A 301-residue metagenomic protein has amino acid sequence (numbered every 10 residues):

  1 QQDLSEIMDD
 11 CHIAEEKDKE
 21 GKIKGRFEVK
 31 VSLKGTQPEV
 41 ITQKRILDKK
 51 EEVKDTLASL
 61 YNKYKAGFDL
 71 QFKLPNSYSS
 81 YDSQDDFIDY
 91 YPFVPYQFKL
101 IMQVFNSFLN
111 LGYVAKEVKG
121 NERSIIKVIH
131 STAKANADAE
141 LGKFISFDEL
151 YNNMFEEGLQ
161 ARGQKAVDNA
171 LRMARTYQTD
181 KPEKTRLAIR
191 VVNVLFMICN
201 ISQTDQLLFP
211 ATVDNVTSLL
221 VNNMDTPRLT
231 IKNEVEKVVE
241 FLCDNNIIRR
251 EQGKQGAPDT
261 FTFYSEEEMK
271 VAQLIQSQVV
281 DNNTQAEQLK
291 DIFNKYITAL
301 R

Functional and structural regions predicted by a protein language model:
Q2-S5, H12-K22, P75, S107 (+1 more regions): Extended alpha-helical interface modules used as scaffolds for assembling large macromolecular complexes
D3-I125: Amphipathic alpha-helical segments of the small helical/lid subdomains adjacent to P-loop NTPase cores
